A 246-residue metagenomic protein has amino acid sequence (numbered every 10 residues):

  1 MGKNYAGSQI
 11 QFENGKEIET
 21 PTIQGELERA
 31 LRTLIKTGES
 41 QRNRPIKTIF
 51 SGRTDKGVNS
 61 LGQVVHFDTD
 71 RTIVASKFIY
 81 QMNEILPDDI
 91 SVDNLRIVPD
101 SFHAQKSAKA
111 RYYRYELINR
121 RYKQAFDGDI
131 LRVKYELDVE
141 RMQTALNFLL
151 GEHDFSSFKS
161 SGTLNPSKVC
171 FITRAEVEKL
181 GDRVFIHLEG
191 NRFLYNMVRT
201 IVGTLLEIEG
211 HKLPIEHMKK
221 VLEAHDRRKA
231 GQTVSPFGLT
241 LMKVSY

Functional and structural regions predicted by a protein language model:
G2-Y246: Structured-RNA-binding interfaces characteristic of tRNA pseudouridine synthases
